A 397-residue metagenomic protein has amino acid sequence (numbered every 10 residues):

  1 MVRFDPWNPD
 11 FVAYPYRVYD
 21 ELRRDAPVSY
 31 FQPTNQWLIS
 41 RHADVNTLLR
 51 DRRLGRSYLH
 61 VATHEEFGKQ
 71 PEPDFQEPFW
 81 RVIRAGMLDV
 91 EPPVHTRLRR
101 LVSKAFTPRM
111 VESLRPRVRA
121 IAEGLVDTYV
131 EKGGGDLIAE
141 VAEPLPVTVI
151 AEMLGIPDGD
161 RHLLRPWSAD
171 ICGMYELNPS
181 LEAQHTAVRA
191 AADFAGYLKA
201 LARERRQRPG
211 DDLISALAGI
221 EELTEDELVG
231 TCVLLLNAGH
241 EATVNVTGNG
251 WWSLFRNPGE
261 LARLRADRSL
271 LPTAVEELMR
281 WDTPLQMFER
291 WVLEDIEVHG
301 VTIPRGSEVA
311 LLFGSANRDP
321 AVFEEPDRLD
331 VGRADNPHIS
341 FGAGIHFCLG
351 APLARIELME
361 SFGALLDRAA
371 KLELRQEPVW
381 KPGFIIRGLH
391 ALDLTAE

Functional and structural regions predicted by a protein language model:
M1-E397: Cytochrome P450
